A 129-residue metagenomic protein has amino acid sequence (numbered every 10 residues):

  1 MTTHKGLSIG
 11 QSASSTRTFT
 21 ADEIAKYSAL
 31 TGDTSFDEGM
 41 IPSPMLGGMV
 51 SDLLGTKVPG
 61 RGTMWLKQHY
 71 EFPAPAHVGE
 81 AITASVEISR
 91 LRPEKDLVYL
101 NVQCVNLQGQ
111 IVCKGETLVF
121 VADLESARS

Functional and structural regions predicted by a protein language model:
M1-T63, K67, E125-S129: Hot-dog-fold acyl-thioester-processing enzymes
T2-I9, V78, T83-S129: HotDog/MaoC-like acyl-thioester-processing domains
T31-F36, G48, E71-P75, L91 (+2 more regions): Short, surface-exposed, charged/polar-biased interaction segments
D37, L66-H69, N101-N106: A broadly tuned preference for mixed-charge, low-complexity surface segments
P59-L91: Mid-chain, well-packed structural core segment of small domains
